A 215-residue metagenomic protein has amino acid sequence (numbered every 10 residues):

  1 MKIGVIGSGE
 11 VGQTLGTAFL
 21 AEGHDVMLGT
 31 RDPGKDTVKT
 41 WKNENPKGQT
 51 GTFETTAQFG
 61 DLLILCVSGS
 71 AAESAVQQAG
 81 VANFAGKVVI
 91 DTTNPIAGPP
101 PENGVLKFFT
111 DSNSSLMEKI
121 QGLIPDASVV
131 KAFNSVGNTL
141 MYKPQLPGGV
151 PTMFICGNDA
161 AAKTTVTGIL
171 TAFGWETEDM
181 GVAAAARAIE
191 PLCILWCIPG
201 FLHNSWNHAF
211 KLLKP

Functional and structural regions predicted by a protein language model:
M1-E44: NAD(P)+-binding Rossmann beta1-loop-alpha1 motif at the extreme N-terminus of oxidoreductases
G16-A18, K39-T40, A75-A79, P101-N103 (+2 more regions): Short amphipathic alpha-helical segments
E44-E102: Rossmann-like NAD(P)-binding element
T50, I90, S128-N134, E178-M180: General beta-strand structural signal in soluble alpha/beta enzymes
S68-A71, S135-G137, D159-A160: Short beta->alpha connector loops
T93-Q145: Rossmann-fold NAD(P)-binding glycine/threonine-rich loop
P151-P215: Active-site-lining helix/loop region of Rossmann-like oxidoreductase modules
